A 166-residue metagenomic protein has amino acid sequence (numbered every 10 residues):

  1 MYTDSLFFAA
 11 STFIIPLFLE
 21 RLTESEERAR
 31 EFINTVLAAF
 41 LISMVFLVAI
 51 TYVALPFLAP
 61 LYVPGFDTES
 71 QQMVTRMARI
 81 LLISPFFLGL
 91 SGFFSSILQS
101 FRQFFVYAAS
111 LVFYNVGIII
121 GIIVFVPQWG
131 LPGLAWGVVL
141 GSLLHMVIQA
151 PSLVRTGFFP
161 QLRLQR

Functional and structural regions predicted by a protein language model:
M1-R166: Membrane-embedded alpha-helical bundles of multi-pass transporters/translocases, especially carrier/permease families
